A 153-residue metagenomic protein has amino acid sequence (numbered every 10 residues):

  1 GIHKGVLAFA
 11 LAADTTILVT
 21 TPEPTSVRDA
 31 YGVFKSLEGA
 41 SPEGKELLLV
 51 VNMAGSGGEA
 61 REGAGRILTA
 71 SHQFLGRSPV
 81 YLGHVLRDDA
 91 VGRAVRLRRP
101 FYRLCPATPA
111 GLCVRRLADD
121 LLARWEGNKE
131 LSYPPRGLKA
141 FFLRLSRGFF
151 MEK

Functional and structural regions predicted by a protein language model:
G1-H3, A13-G32, G57-A60: Conserved Switch II/interswitch segment of TRAFAC-class P-loop GTPases
F9-A10: A short, aliphatic-rich alpha-helical micro-motif
T21-P22, L47-E62, H84-V91, P106: G-domain G4 guanine-recognition motif of GTPases
V27-L47, S56: Conserved C-terminal guanine-recognition region of P-loop GTPase G domains, centered on the G4
S41-E43, H72-S78: Short helix-capping segments at alpha-helix termini
L75-P100, V114: Beta-strand-loop-alpha "switch" segments that mediate conformational coupling across diverse proteins
P100-K153: NTP-binding/hydrolysis catalytic cores, primarily Walker-type P-loop NTPases
